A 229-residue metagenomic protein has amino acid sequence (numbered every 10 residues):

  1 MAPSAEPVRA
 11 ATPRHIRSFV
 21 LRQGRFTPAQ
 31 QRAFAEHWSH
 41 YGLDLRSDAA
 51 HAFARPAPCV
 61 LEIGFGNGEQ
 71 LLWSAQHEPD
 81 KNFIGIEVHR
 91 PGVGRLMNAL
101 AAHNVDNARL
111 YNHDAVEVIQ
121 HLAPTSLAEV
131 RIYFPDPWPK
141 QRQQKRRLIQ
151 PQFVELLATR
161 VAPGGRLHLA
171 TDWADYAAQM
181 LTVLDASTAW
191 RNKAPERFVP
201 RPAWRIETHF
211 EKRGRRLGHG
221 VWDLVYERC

Functional and structural regions predicted by a protein language model:
M1-L61, E69-Q76: S-adenosyl-L-methionine
I63, I86: Conserved beta-strand/loop positions that form the S-adenosyl-L-methionine
G66: Conserved glycine-rich SAM-binding loop
H89: Conserved SAM/SAH-binding beta-strand->alpha-helix loop
M97-T125: S-adenosyl-L-methionine
I149-P163: A short glycine-rich, Lys/Arg-flanked "PGG" loop and its adjoining helix->strand segment in the class I
P163-T171: Conserved beta-strand signature within the Rossmann-like core of class I S-adenosyl-L-methionine
T182-C229: Class I S-adenosyl-L-methionine
